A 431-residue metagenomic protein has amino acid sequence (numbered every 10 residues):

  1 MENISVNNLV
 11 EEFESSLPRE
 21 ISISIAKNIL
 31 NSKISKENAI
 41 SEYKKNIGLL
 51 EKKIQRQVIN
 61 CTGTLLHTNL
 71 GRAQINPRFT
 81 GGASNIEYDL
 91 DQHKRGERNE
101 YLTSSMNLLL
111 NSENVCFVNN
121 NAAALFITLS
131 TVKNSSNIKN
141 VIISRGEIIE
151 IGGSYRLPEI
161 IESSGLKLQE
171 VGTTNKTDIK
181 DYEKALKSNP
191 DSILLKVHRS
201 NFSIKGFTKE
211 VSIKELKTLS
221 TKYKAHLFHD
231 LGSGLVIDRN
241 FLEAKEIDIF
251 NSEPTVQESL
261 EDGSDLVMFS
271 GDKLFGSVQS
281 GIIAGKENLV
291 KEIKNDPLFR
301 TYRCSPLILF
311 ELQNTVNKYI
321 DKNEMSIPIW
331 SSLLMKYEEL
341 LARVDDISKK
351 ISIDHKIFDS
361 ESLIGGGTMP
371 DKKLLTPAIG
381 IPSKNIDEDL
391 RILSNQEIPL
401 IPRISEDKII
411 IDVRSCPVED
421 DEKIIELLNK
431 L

Functional and structural regions predicted by a protein language model:
M1-G48: Long amphipathic alpha-helical segments
I4, I59-G63, A122, L274-V278 (+2 more regions): Short Gly/Ser/Thr- and Asp/Glu-enriched loop/turn motifs at secondary-structure junctions
S15-N31, Q57, P190-S192, K318-Y319 (+1 more regions): N-terminal glycine-rich anion-binding loops that anchor highly charged ligand groups
A26-K27, N31, C61-T62, G71-H93: Glycine-rich phosphate-binding segment of PLP-dependent enzymes
K36-I75, S104: Long amphipathic N-terminal alpha/beta scaffold segment
K94-V316: Conserved PLP-enzyme active-site core in the AAT-like
I143-S144, E150, I308-L309, Q313-G365: Conserved PLP-dependent catalytic core of the aminotransferase class-I/II
L341-E419: Conserved C-terminal alpha-helix-loop-beta "cap" of PLP-dependent enzymes that closes/shapes the active-site mouth
